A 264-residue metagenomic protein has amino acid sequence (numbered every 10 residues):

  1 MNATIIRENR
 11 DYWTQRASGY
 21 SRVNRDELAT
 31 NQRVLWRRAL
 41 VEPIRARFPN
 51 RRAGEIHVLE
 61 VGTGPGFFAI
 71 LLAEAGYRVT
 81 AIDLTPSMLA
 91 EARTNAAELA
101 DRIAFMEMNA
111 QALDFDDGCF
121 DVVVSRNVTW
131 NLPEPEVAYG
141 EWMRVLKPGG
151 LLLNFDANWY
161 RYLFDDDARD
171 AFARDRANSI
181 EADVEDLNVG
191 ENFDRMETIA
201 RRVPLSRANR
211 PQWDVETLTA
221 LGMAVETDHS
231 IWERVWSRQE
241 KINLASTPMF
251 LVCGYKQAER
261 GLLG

Functional and structural regions predicted by a protein language model:
M1-A53, F67-L71, N95, F193 (+1 more regions): Conserved class I S-adenosyl-L-methionine
H57-A112: Class I SAM-dependent methyltransferase SAM/SAH-binding core
Q111-V122: A short acidic, Gly/Pro-enriched loop at the edge of an enzyme's catalytic core that lines a small-molecule cofactor
V122-P135: A short SAM/SAH-binding and catalytic strip from SAM-dependent methyltransferases
E136-P148: A short glycine-rich, Lys/Arg-flanked "PGG" loop and its adjoining helix->strand segment in the class I
L151-V189: Conserved class I S-adenosyl-L-methionine
P204-G222, T227-D228: Short alpha-helix
L221, R238-G264: Core SAM-dependent methyltransferase catalytic element
